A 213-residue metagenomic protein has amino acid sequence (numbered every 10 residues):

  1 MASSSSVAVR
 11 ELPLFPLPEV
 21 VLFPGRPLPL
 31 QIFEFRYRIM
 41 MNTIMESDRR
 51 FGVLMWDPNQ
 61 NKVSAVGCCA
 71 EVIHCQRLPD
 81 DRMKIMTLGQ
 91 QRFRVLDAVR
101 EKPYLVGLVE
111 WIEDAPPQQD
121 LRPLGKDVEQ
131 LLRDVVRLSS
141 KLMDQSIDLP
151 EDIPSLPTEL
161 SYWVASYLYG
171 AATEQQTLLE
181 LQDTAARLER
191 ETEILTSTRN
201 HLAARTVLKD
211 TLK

Functional and structural regions predicted by a protein language model:
M1-K213: N-terminal low-complexity, acidic/polar interaction/targeting segments
